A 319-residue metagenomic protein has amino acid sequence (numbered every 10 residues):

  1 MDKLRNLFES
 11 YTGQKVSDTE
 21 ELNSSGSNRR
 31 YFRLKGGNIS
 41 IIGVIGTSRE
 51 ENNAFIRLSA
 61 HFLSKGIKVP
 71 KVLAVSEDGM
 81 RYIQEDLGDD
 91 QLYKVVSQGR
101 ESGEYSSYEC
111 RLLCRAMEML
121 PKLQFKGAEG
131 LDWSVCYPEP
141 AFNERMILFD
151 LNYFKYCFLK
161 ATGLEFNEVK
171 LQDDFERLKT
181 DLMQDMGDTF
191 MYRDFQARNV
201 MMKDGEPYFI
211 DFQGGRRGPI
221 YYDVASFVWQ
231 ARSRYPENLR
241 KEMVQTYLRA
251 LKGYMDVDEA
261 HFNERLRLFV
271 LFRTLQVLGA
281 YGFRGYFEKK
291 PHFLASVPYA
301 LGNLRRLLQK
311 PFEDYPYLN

Functional and structural regions predicted by a protein language model:
K3-L4, F8-Y11, A128-P140, R145 (+2 more regions): An alpha-helical support segment within catalytic cores of ATP-dependent transferases
Q14-F32: ATP-binding glycine-rich phosphate-binding loop
R30-L34, L123, R177-V224, R234-N238: Active-site acidic catalytic loop and adjacent metal/ATP-binding pocket of ATP-dependent phosphoryl transfer enzymes
F32-F149, K160: ATP-binding pocket architecture of kinase catalytic cores
M146, G187, Y192, R216-R217 (+1 more regions): Secondary-structure capping and boundary motifs in well-ordered enzyme cores
N152-A161, I220-D256, L268-E288, A300-L307: Active-site activation/catalytic loop segments of kinase-like enzymes and analogous catalytic loops in related
D314-N319: Long, charge-rich low-complexity segments
